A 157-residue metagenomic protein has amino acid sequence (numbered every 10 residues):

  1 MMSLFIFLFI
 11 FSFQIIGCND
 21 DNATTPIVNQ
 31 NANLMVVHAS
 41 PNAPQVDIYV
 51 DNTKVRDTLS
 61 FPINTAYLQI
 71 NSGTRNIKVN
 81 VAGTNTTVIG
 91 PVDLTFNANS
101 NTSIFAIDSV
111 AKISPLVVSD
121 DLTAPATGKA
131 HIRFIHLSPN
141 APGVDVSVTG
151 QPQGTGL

Functional and structural regions predicted by a protein language model:
M1-F5: Bacterial N-terminal signal peptides that target proteins for export
I6-F11: Sec-dependent N-terminal signal peptides
F13-G17: C-terminal motif of bacterial Sec signal peptides marking the signal peptidase cleavage site
C18-L157: Intrinsically disordered, low-complexity polar regions and short flexible loop motifs
